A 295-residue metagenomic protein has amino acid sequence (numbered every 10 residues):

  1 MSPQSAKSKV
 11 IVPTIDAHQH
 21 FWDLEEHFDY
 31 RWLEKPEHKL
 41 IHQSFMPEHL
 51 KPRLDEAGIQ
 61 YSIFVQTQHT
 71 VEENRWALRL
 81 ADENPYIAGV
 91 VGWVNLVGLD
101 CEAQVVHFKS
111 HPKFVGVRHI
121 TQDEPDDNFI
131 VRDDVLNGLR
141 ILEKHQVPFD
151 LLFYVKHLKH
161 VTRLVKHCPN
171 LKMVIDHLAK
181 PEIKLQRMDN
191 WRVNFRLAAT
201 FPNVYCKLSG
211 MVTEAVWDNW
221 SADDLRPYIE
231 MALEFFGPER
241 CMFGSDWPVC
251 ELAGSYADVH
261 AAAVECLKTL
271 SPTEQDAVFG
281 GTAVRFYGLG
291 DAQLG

Functional and structural regions predicted by a protein language model:
M1-A17, P36-Y61, M231, F235-M242 (+1 more regions): Mid-to-C-terminal alpha-helical segments outside catalytic/metal-binding sites
T14-L24, I175-L178: Histidine-centered catalytic micro-motifs
H18, S62, A77, V90 (+7 more regions): Conserved, mostly hydrophobic/aromatic
E34-H69, I87-N95, V115-H119, V147-F149: Divalent metal-dependent hydrolysis catalytic cores, especially in the metallo-beta-lactamase
F45-L50, E72-R75, D100-Q104, L158-K159 (+1 more regions): Alpha-helical scaffolding within the catalytic cores of extracellular/periplasmic polymer-degrading hydrolases
T70-K156, R163-V165, K207-M211, D218-N219: Active-site gating/metal-coordination segments in enzymes
V71-P85, P169-I175, L225-E234, Y256-C266: Short, electropositive alpha-helical surface patch
F129-M242, Q293: Catalytic pocket-lining loop regions of alpha/beta-barrel enzymes, especially the amidohydrolase/enolase/GH5 lineages
